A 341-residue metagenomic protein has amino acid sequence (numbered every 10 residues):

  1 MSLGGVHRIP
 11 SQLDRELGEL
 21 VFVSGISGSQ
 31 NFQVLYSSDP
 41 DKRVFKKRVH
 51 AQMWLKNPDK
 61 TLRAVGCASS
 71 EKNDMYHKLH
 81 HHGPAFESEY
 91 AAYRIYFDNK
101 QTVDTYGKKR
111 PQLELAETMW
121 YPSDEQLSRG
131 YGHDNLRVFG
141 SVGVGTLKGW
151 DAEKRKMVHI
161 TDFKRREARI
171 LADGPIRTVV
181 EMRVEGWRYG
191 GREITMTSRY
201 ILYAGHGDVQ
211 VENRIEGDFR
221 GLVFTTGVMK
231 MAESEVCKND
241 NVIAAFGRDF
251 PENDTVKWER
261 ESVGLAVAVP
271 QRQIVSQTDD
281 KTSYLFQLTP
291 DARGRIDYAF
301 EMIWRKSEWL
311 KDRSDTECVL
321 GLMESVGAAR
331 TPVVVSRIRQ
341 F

Functional and structural regions predicted by a protein language model:
M1-G28: Intrinsically disordered, low-complexity Pro/Gly/Ser/Thr-rich segments with frequent PxxP/GP/PP motifs and embedded
S2-V6, Q12, M196, G207-N241: Acidic (Asp/Glu-rich), glycine- and aromatic
L3-P10, L265-F341: Beta-strand-rich recognition/accessory modules
E19-G25, Q30-V34, V180-V184, G294-K306 (+1 more regions): Short, hydrophobic/aromatic-enriched beta-strand segments in well-ordered soluble domains
V23-I160: Solvent-exposed N-terminal domain segments of exported/luminal and surface proteins
Q126-A204: Extended, loop-rich substrate-binding clefts of extracytoplasmic carbohydrate-active enzymes
R169-I176, A204-H206, E216-G221, T289-R295: A short, structured loop/turn motif at beta-sheet edges
R220-D280: Polysaccharide-binding surfaces and accessory modules of carbohydrate-active proteins
